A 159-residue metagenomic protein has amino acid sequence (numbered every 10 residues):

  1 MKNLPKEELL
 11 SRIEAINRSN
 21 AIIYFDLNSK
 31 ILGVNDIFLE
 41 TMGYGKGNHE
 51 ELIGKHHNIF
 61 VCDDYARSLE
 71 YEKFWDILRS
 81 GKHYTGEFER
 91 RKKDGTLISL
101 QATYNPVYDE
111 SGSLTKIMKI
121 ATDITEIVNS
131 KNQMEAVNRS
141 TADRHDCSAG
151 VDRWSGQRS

Functional and structural regions predicted by a protein language model:
K2-L10, V128-R139: Sensory-domain boundary/capping and coupling elements
R18-I22, A66-S68, I77-E87, R139-R144: PAS/PAS-like sensory domains
I22, I31-G33, A149-S159: Conserved hydrophobic beta-strand signature of PAS-family and PAS-like sensory domains
F38-I53, R158-S159: PAS/PAS-like sensory domain cap-loop motif
E51-Y65: PAS-family sensory/regulatory domains
E89-G95, Y108: PAS-family sensory domains
A102-Y104, A121: Sensory-domain boundary capping and coupling elements
S113-D123: PAS-family sensory domains
